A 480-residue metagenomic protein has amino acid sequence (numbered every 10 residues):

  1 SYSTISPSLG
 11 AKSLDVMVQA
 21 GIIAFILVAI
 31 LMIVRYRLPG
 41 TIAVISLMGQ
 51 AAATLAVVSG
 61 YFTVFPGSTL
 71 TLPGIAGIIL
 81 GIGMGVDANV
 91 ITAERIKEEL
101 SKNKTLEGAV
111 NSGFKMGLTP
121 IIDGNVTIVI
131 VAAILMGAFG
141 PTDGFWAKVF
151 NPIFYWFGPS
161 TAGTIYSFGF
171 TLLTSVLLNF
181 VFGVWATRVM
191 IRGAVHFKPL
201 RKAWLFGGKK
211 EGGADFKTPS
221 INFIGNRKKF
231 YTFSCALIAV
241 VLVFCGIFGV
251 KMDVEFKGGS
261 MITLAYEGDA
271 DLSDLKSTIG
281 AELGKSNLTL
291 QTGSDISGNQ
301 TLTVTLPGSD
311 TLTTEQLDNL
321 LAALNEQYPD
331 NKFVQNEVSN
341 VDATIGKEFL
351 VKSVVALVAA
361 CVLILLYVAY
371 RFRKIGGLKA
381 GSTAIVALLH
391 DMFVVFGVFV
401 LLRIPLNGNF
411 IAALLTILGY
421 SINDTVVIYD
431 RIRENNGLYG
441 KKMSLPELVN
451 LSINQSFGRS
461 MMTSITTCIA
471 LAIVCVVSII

Functional and structural regions predicted by a protein language model:
S1-I480: A structural signal for conserved, well-ordered secondary-structure elements that form binding/interaction cores
